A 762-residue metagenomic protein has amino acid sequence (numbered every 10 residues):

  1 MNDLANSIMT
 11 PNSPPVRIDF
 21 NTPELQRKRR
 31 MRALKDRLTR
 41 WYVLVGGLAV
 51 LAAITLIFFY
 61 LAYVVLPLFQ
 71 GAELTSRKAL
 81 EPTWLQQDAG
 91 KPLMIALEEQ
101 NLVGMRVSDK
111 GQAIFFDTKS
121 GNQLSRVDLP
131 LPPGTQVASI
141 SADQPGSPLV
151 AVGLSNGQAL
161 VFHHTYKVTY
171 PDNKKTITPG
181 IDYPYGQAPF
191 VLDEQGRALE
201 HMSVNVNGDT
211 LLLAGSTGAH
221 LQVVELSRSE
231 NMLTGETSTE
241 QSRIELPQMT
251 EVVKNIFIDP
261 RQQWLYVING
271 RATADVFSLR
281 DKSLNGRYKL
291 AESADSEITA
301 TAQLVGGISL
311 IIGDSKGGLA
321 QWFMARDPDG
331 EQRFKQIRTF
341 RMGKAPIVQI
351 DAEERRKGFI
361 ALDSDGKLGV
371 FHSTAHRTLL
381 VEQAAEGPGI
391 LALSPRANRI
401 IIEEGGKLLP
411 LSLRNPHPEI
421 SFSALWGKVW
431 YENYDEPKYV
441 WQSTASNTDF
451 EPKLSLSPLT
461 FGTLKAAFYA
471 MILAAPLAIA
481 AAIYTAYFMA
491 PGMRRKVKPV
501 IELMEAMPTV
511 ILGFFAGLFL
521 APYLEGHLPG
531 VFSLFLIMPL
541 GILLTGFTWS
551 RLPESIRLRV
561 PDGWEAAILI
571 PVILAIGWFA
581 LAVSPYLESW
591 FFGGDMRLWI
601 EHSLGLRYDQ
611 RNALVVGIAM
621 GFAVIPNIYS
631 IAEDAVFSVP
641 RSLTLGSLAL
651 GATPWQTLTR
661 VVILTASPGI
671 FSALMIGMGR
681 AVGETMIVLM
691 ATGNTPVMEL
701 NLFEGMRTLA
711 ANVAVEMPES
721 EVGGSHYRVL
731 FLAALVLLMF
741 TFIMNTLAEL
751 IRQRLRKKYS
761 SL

Functional and structural regions predicted by a protein language model:
Q26, R30-R37, W41, L68-G111 (+14 more regions): Periplasmic/extracellular loop-to-transmembrane helix junction in inner-membrane transport proteins
K110-F116, N156-H164, P171, G218-S227 (+4 more regions): Structural motif
K453-A467, A521-G541, R559-N627: Loop-to-helix entry region at the N-terminal start of transmembrane alpha-helices in multi-pass membrane transporters
A470-I501, T545-P553, A748-K757: Transmembrane-helix boundary motif in ABC transporter permease subunits
L544-E554, E633-F637, R641, M675 (+1 more regions): C-terminal transmembrane helix and the adjacent membrane-cytosol boundary/short C-terminal tail of inner/organellar
H602, V688-L738: Interhelical loop and adjacent transmembrane-helix boundary motif in polytopic membrane transport permeases
Y629-I631, P654-L689: Transmembrane alpha-helices
